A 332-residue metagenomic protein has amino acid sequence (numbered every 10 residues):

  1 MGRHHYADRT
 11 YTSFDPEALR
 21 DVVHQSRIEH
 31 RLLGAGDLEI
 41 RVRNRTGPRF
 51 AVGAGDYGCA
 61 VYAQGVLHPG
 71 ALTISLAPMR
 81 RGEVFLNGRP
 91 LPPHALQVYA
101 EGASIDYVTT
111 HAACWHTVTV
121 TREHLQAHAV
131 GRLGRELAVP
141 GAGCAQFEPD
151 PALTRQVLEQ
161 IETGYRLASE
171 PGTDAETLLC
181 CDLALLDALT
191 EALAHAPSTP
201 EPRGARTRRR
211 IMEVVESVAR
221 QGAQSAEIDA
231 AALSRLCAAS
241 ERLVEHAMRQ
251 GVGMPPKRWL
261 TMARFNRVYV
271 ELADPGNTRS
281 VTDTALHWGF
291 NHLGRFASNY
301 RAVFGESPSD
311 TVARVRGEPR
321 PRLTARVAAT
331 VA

Functional and structural regions predicted by a protein language model:
M1-D37, E83-Q224, D229-E241, Q250-P255 (+3 more regions): Alpha-helical bundle regulatory/interaction domains
A35-L67: Conserved short histidine dyad/triad with adjacent acidic residue
D56-V61, A77-G82, Y99-A103: Short acidic (Asp/Glu) patches
V66-G82, V118: Short, conserved beta-strand element in jelly-roll/cupin
L67, R208, T261: Short, conserved glycine- and acidic-residue-centered signature motifs in active-site or ligand-binding loops
I211-V215, L260-F265: Generic hydrophobic, amphipathic alpha-helix propensity
V244, M248, R295-F296, Y300: Short hydrophobic/aromatic patch on the recognition helix
Y269: C-terminal catalytic core of tyrosine-transesterase DNA break-rejoin enzymes
